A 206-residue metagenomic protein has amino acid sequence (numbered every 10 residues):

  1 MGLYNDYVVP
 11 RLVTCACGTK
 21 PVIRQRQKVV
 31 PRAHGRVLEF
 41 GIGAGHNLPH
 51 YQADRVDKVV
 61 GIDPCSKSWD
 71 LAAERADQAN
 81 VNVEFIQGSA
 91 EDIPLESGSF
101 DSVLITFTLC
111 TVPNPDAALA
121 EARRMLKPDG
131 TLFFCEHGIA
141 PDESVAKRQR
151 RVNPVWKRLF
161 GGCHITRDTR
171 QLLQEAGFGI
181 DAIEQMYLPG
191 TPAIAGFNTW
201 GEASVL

Functional and structural regions predicted by a protein language model:
A16-R36, H46-H50: Conserved alpha-helix/loop element of class I SAM-dependent methyltransferases that forms part of the SAM/SAH-binding
L38-F40, A44-D92: Class I SAM-dependent methyltransferase SAM/SAH-binding core
E91-V103: A short acidic, Gly/Pro-enriched loop at the edge of an enzyme's catalytic core that lines a small-molecule cofactor
D101-N114: A short SAM/SAH-binding and catalytic strip from SAM-dependent methyltransferases
D116-P128: A short glycine-rich, Lys/Arg-flanked "PGG" loop and its adjoining helix->strand segment in the class I
G130-H137: Conserved beta-strand signature within the Rossmann-like core of class I S-adenosyl-L-methionine
G161-G177: Short alpha-helix
F178, Q185-L206: Core SAM-dependent methyltransferase catalytic element
